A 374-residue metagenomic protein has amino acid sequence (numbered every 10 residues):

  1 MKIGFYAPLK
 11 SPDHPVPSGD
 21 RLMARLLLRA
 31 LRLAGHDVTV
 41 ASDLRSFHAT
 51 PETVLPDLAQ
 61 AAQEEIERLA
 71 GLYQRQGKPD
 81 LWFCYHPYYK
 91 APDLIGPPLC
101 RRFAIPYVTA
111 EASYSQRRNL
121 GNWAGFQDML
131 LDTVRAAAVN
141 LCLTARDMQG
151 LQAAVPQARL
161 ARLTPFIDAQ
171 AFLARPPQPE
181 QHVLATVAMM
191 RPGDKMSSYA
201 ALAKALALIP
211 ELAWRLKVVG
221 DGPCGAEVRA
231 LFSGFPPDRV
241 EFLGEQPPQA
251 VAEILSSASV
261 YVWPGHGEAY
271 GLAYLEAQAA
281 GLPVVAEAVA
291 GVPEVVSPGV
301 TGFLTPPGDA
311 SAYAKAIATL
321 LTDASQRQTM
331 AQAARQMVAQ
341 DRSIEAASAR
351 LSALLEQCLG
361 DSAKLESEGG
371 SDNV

Functional and structural regions predicted by a protein language model:
R135-R162, I167-A171: A short, active-site helix/loop in glycosyltransferases that binds the activated sugar's phosphate group
Q152, F166-Q181, K195-S197, E253: Acidic anion/phosphate-binding donor-loop and adjacent secondary structure in glycosyltransferase catalytic cores
P176-S197, A203-A207, K217: Conserved donor-binding/catalytic core segment of Leloir-type glycosyltransferases
A226-Q246: Nucleotide-activated donor-binding/catalytic signature segment of Leloir-type glycosyltransferases, i.e., the conserved
H266: Aromatic "clamp/platform" in nucleotide-sugar-dependent glycosyltransferases that forms part of the donor/acceptor
P283-A286: Short hydrophobic beta-strand element within catalytic cores of glycosyltransferases and related nucleotide-activated
P298-G299, F303-A310, T319-S325: Conserved acidic donor-binding segment of nucleotide-sugar-dependent glycosyltransferases
A312, T319, Q326-D341, A347-A353: A short, well-ordered alpha-helix in the C-terminal region of glycosyltransferases
